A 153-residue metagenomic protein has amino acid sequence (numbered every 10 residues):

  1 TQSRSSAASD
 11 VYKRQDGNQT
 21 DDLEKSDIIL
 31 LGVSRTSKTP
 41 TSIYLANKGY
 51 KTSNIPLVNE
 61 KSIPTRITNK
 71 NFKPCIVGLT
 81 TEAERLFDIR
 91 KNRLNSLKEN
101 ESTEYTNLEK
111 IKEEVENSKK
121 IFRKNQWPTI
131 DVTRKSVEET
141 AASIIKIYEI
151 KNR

Functional and structural regions predicted by a protein language model:
T1-A8, Y12: Single conserved hydrophobic/aromatic residue that forms the stacking wall/gate of nucleotide- or nucleobase-binding
K13-D21: A short, basic/flexible loop-to-alpha-helix module at the beginning of a structural domain
R14-Q15, E99-T140: Small-molecule kinase domains that catalyze NTP-dependent phosphoryl transfer to phosphate-bearing small molecules
T20-E24, T68-N71: Solvent-exposed alpha-helices and their adjacent loops that cap or buttress functional pockets in soluble metabolic
I29-A46: Glycine-rich phosphate-binding P-loop
T52-I63: Short beta-strand-centered segment that lines the nucleotide-binding/catalytic pocket of NTP-utilizing
S53-I55, C75-L79, P128-I130: Hydrophobic/aromatic beta-strand patches that form the interior of the parallel beta-sheet core in alpha/beta enzyme
P74-E113: A glycine- and Lys/Arg-enriched "phosphate-lid" helix/loop adjacent to the NTP-binding pocket of small-molecule kinases
